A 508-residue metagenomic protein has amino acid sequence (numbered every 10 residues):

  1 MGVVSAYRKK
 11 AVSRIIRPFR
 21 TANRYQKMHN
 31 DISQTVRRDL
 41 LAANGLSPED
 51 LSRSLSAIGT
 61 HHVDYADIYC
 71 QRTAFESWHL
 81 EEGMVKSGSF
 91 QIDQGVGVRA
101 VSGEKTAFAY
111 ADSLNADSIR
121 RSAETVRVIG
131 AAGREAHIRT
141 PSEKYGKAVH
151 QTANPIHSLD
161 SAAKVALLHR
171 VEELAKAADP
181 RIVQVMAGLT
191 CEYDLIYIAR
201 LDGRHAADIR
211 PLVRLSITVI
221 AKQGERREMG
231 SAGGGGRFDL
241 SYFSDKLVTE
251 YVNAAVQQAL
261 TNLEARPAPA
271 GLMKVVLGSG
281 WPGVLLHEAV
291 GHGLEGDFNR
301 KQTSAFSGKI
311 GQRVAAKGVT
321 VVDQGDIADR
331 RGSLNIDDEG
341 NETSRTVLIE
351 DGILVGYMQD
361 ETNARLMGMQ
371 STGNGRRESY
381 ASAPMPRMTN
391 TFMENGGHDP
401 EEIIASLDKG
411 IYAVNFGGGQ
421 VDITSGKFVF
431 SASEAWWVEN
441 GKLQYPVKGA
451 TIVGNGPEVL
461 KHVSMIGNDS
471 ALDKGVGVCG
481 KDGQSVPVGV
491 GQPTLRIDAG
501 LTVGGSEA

Functional and structural regions predicted by a protein language model:
A6-A508: N-terminal small-residue-enriched
